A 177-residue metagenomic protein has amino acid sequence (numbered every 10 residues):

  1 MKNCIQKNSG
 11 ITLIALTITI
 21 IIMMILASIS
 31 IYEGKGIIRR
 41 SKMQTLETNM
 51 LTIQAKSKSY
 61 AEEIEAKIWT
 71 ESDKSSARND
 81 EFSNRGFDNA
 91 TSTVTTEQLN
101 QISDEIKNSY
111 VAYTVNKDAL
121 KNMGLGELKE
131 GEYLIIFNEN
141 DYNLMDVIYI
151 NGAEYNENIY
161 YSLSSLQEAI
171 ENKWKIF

Functional and structural regions predicted by a protein language model:
M1-S9: N-terminal leader/signal peptides at the extreme start of proteins
N8, I21, I29, T48 (+1 more regions): Short, well-structured alpha-helical interface segments that form or flank functional binding sites
G10-I20: N-terminal signal-anchor/signal peptide hydrophobic helix marking the start of the first transmembrane segment
M23-S41: C-terminal juxtamembrane segment of a hydrophobic transmembrane alpha-helix
R39-W69: Membrane-proximal N-terminal amphipathic helix
I68-Y155, K175: Extracellular/periplasmic head regions of type IV pilus-like filament subunits
I159-F177: Short, low-complexity, Pro/Ser/Thr/Gly-rich segments in the mature regions of secreted, periplasmic
